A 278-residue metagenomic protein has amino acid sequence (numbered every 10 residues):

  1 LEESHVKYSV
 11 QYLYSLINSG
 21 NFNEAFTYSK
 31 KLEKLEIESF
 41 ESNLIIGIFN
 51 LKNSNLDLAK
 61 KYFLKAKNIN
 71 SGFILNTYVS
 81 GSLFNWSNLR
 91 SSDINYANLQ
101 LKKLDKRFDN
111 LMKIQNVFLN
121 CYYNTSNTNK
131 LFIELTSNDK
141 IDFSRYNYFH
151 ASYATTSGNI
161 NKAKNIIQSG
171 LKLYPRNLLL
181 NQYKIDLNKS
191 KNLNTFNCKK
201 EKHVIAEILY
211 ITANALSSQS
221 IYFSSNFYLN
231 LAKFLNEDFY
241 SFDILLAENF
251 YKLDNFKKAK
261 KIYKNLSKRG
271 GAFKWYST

Functional and structural regions predicted by a protein language model:
L1-N88, L101, D105: Post-signal peptide N-terminal segment of secreted/secretory-pathway proteins
E2-S9, E36-I45, S71-L83, D105-N116 (+7 more regions): Generic helix N-cap/helix-start motif at coil->alpha-helix transitions
S15, I46, A154, L209 (+3 more regions): TPR/Sel1-like alpha-solenoid repeat signature
S19, N53, S91-S92, Y123-T125 (+3 more regions): Structural motif corresponding to the intra-repeat A-B loop/turn of tetratricopeptide repeats
F22-L35, D57-N70, D93-K106, S126-D139 (+4 more regions): Alpha-helical repeat scaffolds
A59, A97, T128, S220 (+6 more regions): Large, well-folded core regions of big proteins
H150, L180-K199: Hydrophobic/aromatic interaction determinants used to assemble and anchor large protein complexes
